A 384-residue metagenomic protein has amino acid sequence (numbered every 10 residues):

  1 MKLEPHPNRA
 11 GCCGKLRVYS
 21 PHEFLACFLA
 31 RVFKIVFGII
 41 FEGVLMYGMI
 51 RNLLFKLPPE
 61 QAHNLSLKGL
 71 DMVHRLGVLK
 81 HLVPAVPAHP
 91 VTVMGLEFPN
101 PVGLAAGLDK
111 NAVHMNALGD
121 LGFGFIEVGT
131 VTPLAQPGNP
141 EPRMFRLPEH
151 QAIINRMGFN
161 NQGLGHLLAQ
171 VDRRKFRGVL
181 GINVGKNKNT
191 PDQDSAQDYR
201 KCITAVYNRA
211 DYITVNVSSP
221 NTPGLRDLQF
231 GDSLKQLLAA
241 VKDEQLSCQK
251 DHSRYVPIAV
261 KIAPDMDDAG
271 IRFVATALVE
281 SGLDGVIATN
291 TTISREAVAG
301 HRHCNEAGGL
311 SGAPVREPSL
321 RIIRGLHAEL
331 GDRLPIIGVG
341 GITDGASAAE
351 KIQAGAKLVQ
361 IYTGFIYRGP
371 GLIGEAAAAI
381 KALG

Functional and structural regions predicted by a protein language model:
L45-V91, N155-N160, L164-G165: An N-cap/entry alpha-helix motif that binds or orients negatively charged groups
L67, D71-M72, V78-P84, P220-S233 (+2 more regions): Glycine/Thr-rich beta-alpha phosphate-binding loop at enzyme active sites
N111-L118, M266-L278, I342-V359: Catalytic cores of alpha/beta
E127-P133, V217, I287-I293, S347-E375: Glycine-rich phosphate-binding active-site loops on the catalytic face of alpha/beta enzymes
G129-G178: A gly/proline- and charged-residue-enriched helix-loop-helix capping module
G138-Q151, A297-G308, F365-G384: C-terminal helical cap(s) of enzyme catalytic domains, especially alpha/beta-barrels
A152, Q162-R177, F230-H252, A307-L334 (+1 more regions): Alpha-helix-loop-beta-strand connector modules within alpha/beta enzyme cores
N187-R200, D227, S233, A259-E280: Active-site glycine- and acidic-residue-rich loops that bind and position anionic ligands or nucleotide-like cofactors
